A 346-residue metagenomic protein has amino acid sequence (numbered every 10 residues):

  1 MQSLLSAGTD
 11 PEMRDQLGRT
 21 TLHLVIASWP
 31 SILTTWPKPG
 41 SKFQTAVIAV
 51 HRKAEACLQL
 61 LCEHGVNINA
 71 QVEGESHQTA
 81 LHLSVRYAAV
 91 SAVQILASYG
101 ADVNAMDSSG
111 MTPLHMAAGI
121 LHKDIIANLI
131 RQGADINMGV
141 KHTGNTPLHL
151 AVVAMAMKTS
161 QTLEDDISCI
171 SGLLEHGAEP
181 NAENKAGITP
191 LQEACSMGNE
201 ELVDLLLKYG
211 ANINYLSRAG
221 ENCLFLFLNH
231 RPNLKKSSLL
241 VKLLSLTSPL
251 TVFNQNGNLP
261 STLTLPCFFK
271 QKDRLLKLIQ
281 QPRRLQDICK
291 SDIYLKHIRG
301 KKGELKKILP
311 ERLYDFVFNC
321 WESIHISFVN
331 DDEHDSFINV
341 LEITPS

Functional and structural regions predicted by a protein language model:
L4, L61, L96, L129 (+5 more regions): Conserved hydrophobic site in ankyrin repeats
P11, I68-A70, V103, I136 (+3 more regions): Ankyrin-repeat inter-repeat connecting loop/turn
Q16-L17, G74-S76, S108-S109, H142-T143 (+3 more regions): Ankyrin repeat start-site detector
A56-C57, S91-A92, D124-I125, C169 (+4 more regions): Conserved ankyrin/ankyrin-like repeat signature
H230, L234-K235, V241, S245-S346: Cullin-RING E3 adaptor/co-adaptor recruitment helices
